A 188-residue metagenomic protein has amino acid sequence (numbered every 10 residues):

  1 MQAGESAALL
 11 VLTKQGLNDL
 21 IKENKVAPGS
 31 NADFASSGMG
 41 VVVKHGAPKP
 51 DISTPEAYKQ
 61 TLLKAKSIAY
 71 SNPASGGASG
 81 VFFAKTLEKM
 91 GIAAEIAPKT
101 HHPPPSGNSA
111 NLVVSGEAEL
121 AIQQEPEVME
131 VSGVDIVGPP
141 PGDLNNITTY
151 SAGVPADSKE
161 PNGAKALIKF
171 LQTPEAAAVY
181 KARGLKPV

Functional and structural regions predicted by a protein language model:
Q2-A8, T13-S37, V43-V188: Exported/periplasmic ABC-transporter solute-binding proteins
